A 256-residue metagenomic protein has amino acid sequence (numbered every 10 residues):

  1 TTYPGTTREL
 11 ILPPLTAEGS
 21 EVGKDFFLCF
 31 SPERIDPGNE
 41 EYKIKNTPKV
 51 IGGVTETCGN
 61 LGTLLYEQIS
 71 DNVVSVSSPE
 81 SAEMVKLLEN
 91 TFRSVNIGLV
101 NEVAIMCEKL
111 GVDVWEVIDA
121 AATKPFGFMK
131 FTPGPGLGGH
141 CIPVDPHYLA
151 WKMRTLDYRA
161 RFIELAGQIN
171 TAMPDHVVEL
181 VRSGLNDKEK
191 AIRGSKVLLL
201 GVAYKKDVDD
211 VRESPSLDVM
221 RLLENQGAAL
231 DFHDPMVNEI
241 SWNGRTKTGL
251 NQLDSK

Functional and structural regions predicted by a protein language model:
T1-K256: Structural/interface elements that position substrates and couple domains in central-metabolism enzymes
